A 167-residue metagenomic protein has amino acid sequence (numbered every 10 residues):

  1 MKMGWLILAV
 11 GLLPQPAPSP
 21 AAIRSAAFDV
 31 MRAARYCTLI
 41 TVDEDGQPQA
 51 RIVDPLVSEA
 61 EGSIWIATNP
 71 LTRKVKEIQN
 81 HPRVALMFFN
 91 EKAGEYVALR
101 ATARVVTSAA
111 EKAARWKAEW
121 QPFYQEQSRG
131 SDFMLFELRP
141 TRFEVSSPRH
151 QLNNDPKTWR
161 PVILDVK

Functional and structural regions predicted by a protein language model:
M1-I7: Sec-dependent signal peptide recognition, specifically the positively charged N-region followed immediately by
L8-C37: Extreme N-terminal tail/first-helix region
P16-A21, E95-K167: Charged, gly/pro-rich active-site loop segments
R24, R51-I52, T68-L71, W120-P122: N-terminal post-signal-peptidase region of extra-cytosolic proteins
D29-E44, V84-F88: A short, Trp-centered hydrophobic/proline-enriched beta-strand micro-motif
L56-K92: A short mixed-secondary-structure module that forms the rim of ligand-binding clefts
